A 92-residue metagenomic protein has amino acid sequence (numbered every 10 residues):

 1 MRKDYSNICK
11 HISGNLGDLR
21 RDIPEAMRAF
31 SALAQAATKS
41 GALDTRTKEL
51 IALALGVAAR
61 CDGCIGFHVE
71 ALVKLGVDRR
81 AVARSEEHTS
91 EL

Functional and structural regions predicted by a protein language model:
M1-T47, V73: Acidic, glycine/proline-rich low-complexity segments that act as flexible tails and inter-domain linkers
A42-A59, R79-S85: Immediate flanking context of iron-sulfur cluster ligation sites
L55, V69-V73, E86: Residues within alpha-helical segments
C61-C64: Short cysteine clusters
F67-A81: Iron-sulfur (Fe-S) cluster-binding segments and ferredoxin-like electron-carrier domains, especially [2Fe-2S]
E87-L92: Conserved small/polar residues in nucleotide/adenosyl-binding loops
